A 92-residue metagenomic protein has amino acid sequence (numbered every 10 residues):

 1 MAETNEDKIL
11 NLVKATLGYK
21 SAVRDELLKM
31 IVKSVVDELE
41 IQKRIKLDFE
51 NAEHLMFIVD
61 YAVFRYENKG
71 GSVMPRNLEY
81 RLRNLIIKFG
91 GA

Functional and structural regions predicted by a protein language model:
M1-F57, F64, K69, N84-A92: Conserved short "hinge" loops at termini or chain/domain junctions
